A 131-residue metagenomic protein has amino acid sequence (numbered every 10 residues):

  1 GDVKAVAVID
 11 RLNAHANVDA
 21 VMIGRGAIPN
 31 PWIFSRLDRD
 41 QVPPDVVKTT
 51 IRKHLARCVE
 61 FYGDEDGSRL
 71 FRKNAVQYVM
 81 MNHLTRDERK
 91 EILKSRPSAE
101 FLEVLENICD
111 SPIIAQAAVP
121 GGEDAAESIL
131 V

Functional and structural regions predicted by a protein language model:
V3-V131: Alpha/beta catalytic cores of nucleotide-metabolism and tRNA/nucleoside-modifying enzymes
